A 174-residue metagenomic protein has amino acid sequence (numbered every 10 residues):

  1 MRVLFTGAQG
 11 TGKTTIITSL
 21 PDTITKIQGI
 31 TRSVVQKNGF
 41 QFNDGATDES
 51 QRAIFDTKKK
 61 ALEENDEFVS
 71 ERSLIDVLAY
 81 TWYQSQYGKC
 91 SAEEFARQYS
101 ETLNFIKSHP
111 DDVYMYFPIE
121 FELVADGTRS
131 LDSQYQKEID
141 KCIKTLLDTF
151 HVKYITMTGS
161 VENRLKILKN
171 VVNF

Functional and structural regions predicted by a protein language model:
M1-R2: Pre-Walker A (Motif I) flank of P-loop NTPase domains
F5: Hydrophobic anchor at the beta1->P-loop junction of P-loop NTPases
Q9: The conserved Walker
K13: Conserved lysine of the Walker
T18-K60: Conserved substrate/cofactor phosphate-moiety recognition/catalytic segment in nucleotide-dependent phosphotransferases
G29-T31, R72-L74, M115-E120: Short loop/turn segments at strand-loop or loop-helix junctions that form parts of catalytic or ligand-binding pockets
D48-H109: Glycine-rich phosphate-binding loop used to anchor ATP phosphates in small-molecule kinases, encompassing both
S85-V161: A glycine- and Lys/Arg-enriched "phosphate-lid" helix/loop adjacent to the NTP-binding pocket of small-molecule kinases
